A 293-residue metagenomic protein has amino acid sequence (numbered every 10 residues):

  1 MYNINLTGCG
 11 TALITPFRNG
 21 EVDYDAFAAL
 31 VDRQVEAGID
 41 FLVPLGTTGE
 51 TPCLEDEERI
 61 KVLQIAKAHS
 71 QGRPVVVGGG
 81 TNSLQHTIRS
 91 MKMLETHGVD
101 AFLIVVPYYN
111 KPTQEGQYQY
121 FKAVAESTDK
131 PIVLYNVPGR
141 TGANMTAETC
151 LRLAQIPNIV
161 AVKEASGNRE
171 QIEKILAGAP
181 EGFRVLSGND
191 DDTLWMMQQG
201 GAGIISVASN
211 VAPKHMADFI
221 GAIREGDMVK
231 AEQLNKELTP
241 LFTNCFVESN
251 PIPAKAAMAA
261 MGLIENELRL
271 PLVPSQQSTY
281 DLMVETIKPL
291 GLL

Functional and structural regions predicted by a protein language model:
Y2-N144: Active-site beta->alpha loop and helix N-cap motifs at the rims of alpha/beta catalytic domains
N5-T15, R33, A37, T48 (+3 more regions): C-terminal alpha-helical cap/extension of soluble enzyme domains
D23, S83, V185, V247 (+1 more regions): Charged, low-complexity surface patches
Y24, D56, A147, E225-M228 (+1 more regions): Alpha-helix N-capping/helix-start residues
F27, R59, L63, T87 (+8 more regions): A general structural signal for well-ordered alpha-helical segments in protein cores
A37, K61, I65-H69, M93 (+9 more regions): Alpha-helical structural signal in soluble globular domains
E126-S127, R140-F246: Catalytic alpha/beta core domains of metabolic enzymes, predominantly
N136, N158-I159, R269-L270: Glycine-rich phosphate-binding "P-loop"
